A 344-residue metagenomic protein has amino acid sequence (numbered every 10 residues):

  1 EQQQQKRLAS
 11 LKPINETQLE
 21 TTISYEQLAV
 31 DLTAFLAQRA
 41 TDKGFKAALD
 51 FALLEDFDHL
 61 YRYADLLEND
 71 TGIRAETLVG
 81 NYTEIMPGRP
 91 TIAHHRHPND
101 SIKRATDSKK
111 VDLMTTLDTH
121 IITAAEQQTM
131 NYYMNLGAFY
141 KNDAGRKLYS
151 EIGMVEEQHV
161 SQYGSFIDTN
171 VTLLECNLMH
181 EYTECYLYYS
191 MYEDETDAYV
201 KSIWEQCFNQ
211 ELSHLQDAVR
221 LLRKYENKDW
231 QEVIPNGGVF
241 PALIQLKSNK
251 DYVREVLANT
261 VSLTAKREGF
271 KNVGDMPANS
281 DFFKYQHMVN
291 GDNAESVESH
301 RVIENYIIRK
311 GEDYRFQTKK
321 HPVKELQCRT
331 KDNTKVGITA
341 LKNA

Functional and structural regions predicted by a protein language model:
E1-A344: Non-heme di-metal
